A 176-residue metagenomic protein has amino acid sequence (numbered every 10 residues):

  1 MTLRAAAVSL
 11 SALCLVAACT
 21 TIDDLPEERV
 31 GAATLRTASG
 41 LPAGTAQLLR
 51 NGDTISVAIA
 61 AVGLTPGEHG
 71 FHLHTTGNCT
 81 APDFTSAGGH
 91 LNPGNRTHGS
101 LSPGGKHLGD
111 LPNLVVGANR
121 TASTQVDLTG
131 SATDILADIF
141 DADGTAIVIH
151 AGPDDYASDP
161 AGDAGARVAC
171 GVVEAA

Functional and structural regions predicted by a protein language model:
M1-A17: Sec-dependent bacterial lipoprotein signal peptides
C19-E68, L73-A176: N-terminal leader/targeting pre-sequences
